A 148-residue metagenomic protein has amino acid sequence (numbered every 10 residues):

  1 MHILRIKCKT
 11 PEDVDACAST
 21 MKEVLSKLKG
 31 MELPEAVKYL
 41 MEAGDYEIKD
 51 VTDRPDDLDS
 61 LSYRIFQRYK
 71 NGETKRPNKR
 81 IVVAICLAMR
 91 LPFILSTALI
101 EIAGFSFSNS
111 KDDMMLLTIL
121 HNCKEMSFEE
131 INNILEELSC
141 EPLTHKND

Functional and structural regions predicted by a protein language model:
M1-K9, T97-M126: Short, charged recognition helix plus adjacent turn of helix-turn-helix-like nucleic-acid-binding domains
K7-D50, F128-D148: A short, Lys/Arg-rich alpha-helix, primarily the initiator
E42-D53, N78-V82, K111-D113, S127: Short, charged amphipathic recognition helices of the HTH superfamily and cognate SANT/SANTA-like modules
K49, R64, I94: Key DNA-contact positions within bacterial/archaeal DNA-binding proteins
R54, Y69, A98-A103, T118 (+1 more regions): Short acidic/histidine-centered micro-motifs embedded in hydrophobic/aromatic stretches that mark compact functional
D56-P77, I102: Recognition helix of helix-turn-helix/homeodomain-like DNA-binding domains that insert into the DNA major groove
G72-A88: Short, basic-rich loop-to-helix N-cap that marks the start of a DNA-contacting helix
L87-M89, D113-L143: Long, compositionally biased
